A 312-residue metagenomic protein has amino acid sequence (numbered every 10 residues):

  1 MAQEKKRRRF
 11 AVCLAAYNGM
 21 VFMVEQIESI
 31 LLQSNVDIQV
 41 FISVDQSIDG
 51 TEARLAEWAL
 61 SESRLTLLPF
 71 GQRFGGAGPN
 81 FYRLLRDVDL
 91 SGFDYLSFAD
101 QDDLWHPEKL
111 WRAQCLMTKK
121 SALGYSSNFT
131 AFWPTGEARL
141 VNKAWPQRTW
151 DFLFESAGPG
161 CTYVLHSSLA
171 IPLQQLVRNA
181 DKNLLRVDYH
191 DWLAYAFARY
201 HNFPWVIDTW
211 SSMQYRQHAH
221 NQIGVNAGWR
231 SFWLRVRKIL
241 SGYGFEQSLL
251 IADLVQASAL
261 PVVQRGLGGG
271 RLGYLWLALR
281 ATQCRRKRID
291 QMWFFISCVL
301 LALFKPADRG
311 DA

Functional and structural regions predicted by a protein language model:
G19-L32: Short, well-formed alpha-helical segments that are part of the catalytic scaffolds of diverse glycosyltransferases
I38-Q46, L68-F70: Short beta-strand/loop segment that forms part of the nucleotide-sugar
V44-A53, F74: A conserved acidic beta->alpha catalytic loop
G71-L90: Glycine-rich, basic loop-to-helix element that forms the pyrophosphate-binding segment of sugar-nucleotide handling
F93-D102: Short beta-strand-to-loop acidic/aromatic patch adjacent to the donor-nucleotide binding site
L104, E108-R139: Conserved donor NDP-sugar-binding/catalytic core segment of glycosyltransferases
N183-A196: Acidic donor-binding loop at a coil-to-helix junction in glycosyltransferase catalytic cores that engages
A196-Q214: Catalytic donor-sugar/metal-binding loop of nucleotide-sugar-dependent glycosyltransferases
